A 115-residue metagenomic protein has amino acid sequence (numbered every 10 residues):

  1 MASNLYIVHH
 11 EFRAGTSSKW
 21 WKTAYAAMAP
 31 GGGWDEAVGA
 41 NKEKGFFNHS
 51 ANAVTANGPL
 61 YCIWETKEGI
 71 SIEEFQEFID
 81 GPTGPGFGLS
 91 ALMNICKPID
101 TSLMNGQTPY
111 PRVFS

Functional and structural regions predicted by a protein language model:
M1-P59, E65-E77, C96-S115: Short S/T/G/P-rich N-terminal loop/turn motif that feeds into the first structured element of a domain
I79-S90: A common structural junction motif
